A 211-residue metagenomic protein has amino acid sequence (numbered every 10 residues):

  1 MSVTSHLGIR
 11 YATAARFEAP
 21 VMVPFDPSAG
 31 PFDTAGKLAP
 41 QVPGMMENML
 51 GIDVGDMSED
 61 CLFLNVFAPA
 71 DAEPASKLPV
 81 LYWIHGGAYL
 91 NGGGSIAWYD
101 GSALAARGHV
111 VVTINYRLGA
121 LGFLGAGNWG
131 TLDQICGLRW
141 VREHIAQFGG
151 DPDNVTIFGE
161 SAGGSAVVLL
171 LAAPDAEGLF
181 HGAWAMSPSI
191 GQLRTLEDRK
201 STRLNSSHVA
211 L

Functional and structural regions predicted by a protein language model:
M1-N128: Non-catalytic accessory segments of hydrolases
G86, W129-D133, S161-G164: Active-site loop->helix "elbow" adjoining a glycine-rich segment at hydrolase catalytic centers
N91, S165, S189-L196: A short beta-to-alpha transition loop/helix N-cap that caps and shapes the active-site region
G127-Q147: Alpha/beta-hydrolase active-site loop
G149-S161: Alpha/beta-hydrolase fold nucleophile elbow
G164-D175: Short glycine-enriched nucleophile-adjacent loop and the immediately C-terminal alpha-helix near the catalytic center
E177-P188: A conserved short beta-strand
D198-K200, L204-L211: Single conserved hydrophobic/aromatic residue that forms the stacking wall/gate of nucleotide- or nucleobase-binding
